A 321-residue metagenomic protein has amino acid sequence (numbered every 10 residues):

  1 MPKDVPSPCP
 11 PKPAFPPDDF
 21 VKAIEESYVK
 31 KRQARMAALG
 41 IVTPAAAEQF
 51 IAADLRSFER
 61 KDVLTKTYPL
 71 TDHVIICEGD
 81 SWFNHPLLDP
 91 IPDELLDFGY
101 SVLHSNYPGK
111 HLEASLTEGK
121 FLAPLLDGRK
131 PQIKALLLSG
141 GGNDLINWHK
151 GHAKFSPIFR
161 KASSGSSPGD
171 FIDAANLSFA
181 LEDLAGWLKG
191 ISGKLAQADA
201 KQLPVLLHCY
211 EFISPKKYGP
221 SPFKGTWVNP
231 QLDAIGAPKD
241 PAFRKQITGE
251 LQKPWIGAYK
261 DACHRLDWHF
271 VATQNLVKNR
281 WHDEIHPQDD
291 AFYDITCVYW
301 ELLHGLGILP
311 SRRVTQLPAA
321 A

Functional and structural regions predicted by a protein language model:
M1-T43: Extreme N-terminal leader/targeting regions
Y28-P108: Serine-esterase "nucleophile elbow" of acetyl-processing enzymes
V74, W82-N176: Conserved SGNH/GDSL esterase-like catalytic core that processes O-acyl groups on lipids and polysaccharides
N84-P86, D144-W148, I213-G219, V277-W281: Short catalytic/ligand-binding loop motif for oxyanion handling, primarily in non-cytosolic enzymes, centered on
K150-A180, S221-K245: A solvent-exposed, charged loop/short amphipathic helix patch at secondary-structure junctions
A180-P230: Hydrophobic, aromatic-enriched interface-forming segments
P215-V271, F292, T296: Substrate-gating cap/lid alpha-helix
R280-A321: Histidine-centered active-site loop/cap adjacent to the catalytic His in serine esterases/O-acetyl transfer systems
